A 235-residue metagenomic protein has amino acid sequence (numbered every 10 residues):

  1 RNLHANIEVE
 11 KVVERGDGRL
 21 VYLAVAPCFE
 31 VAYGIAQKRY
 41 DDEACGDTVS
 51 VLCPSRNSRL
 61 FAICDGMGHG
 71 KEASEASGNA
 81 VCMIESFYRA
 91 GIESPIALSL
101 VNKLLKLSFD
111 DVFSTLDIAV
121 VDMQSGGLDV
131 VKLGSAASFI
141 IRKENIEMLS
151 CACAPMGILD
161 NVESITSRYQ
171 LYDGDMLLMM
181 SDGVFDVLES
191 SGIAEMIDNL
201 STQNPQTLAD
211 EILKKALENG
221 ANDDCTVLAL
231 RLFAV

Functional and structural regions predicted by a protein language model:
R1-N57, R89, L107-F109, N204-D210 (+3 more regions): Terminal helices and disordered tails flanking the catalytic cores of nucleotide-processing hydrolases
N2-R19, S74-K143, L217, A229-L230: Catalytic core of PPM/PP2C metal-dependent serine/threonine phosphatase domains
E43-S55, L116, M148-E189, A221: Acidic loop->beta-strand submotif enriched in PP2C/PPM serine/threonine phosphatases
S55-R59, M123-G127, L171-D173: Beta-strand-turn-beta hairpins that frame and shape the catalytic cleft of phosphate-ester-processing enzymes
A62, K132, L177-M179: Residue-level marker for buried hydrophobic side chains located in beta-strands that build the well-ordered beta-sheet
G68-A90, D175-N222, V235: Active-site-proximal, acidic helix/loop segment immediately C-terminal to a metal-coordinating Asp/Glu
C153, T226-V235: Activation on terminal intrinsically disordered regulatory regions flanking enzyme cores
